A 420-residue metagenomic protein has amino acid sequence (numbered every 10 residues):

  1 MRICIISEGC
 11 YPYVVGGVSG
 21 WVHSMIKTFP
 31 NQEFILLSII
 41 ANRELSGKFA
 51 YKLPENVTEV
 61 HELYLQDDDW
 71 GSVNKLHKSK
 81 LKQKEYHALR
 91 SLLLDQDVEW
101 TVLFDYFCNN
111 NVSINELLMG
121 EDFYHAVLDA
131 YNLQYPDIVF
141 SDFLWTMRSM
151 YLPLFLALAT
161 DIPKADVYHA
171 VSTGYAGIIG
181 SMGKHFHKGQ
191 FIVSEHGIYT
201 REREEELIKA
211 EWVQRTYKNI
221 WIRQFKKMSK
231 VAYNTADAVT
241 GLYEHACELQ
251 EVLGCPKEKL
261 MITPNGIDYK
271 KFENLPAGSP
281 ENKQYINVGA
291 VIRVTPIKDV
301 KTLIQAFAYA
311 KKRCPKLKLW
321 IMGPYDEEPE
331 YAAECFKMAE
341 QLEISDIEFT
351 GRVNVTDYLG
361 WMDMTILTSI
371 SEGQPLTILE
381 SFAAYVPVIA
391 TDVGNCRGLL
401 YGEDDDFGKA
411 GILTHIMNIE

Functional and structural regions predicted by a protein language model:
K230-N234, G351-M362, A383: Short acidic alpha-helix that forms the nucleotide-activated donor recognition element in Leloir-type transferases
H245, G266: Carbohydrate-associated surface elements
P276, P280-Y309, W320: Conserved donor-binding/catalytic core segment of Leloir-type glycosyltransferases
K318-A333: Glycosyltransferase donor-sugar binding loop
A332-R352: Nucleotide-activated donor-binding/catalytic signature segment of Leloir-type glycosyltransferases, i.e., the conserved
I370: Aromatic "clamp/platform" in nucleotide-sugar-dependent glycosyltransferases that forms part of the donor/acceptor
P387-A390, G394-L400: Short hydrophobic beta-strand element within catalytic cores of glycosyltransferases and related nucleotide-activated
R397-E420: Change "using UDP/GDP/dTDP sugars" to "using nucleotide sugars
